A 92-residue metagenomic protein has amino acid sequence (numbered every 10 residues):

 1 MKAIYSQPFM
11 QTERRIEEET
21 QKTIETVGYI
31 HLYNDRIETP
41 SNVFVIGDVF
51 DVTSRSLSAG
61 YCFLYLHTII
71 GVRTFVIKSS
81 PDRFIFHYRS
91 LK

Functional and structural regions predicted by a protein language model:
K2-Q11, F44, F50-K92: Acidic, Ser/Thr- and proline-rich intrinsically disordered linker/docking segments of eukaryotic scaffolds
A3, P8-N34: N-terminal first-folded block
K22-A59: Phosphoinositide-binding peripheral membrane targeting modules
